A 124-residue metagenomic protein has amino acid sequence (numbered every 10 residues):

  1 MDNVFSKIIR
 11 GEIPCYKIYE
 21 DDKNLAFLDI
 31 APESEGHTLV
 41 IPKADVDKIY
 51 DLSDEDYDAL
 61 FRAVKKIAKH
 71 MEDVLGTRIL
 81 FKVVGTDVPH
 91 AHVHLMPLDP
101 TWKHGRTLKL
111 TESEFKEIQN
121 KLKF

Functional and structural regions predicted by a protein language model:
M1-F124: HIT superfamily nucleotide-processing domains
